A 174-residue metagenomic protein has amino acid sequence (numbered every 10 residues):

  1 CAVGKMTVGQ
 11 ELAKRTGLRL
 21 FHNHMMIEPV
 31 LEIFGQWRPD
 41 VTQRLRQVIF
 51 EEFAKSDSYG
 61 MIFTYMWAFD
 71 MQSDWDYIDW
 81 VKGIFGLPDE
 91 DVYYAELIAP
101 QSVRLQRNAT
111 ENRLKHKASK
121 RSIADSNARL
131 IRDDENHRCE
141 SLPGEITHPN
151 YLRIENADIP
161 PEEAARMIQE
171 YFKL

Functional and structural regions predicted by a protein language model:
C1: The conserved Walker
G4: Conserved glycine(s) of the Walker
T7-A54: Conserved substrate/cofactor phosphate-moiety recognition/catalytic segment in nucleotide-dependent phosphotransferases
F21, A95, I154: Hydrophobic residues at beta-strand termini and immediately following loops that shape nucleotide-binding pockets
V41-L97, Q101: Glycine-rich phosphate-binding loop used to anchor ATP phosphates in small-molecule kinases, encompassing both
R46, F50, P161-Q169: Short, amphipathic alpha-helical "lid/cap" segments that border enzyme active or binding sites
Q101-N108: Switch/connector loops and helix/strand junctions flanking conserved nucleotide-binding motifs in nucleotide-processing
T110-A164: Small-molecule kinase domains that catalyze NTP-dependent phosphoryl transfer to phosphate-bearing small molecules
